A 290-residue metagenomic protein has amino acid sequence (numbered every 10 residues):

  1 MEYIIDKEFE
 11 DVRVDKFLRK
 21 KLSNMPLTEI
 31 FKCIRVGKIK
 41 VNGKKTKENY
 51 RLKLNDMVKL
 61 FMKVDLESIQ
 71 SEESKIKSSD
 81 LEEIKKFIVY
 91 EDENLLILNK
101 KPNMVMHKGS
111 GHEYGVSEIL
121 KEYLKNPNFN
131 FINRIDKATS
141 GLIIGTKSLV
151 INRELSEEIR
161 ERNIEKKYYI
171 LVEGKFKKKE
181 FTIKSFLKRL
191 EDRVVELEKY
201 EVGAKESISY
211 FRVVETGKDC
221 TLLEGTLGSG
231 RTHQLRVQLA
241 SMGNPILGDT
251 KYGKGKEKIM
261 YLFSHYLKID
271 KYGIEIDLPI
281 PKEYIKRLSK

Functional and structural regions predicted by a protein language model:
M1-K32, V64, K85-K86, V202 (+3 more regions): Pseudouridine synthases involved in rRNA/tRNA modification
M1-T182, F186-E191, G217, E283-L288: RNA pseudouridine synthases
N130-F131, E196-K199, G255-K256: Glycine-anchored helix-breaking recognition loops at helix->coil/strand junctions
L190, V194-G203: C-terminal amphipathic alpha-helical segment
F211: Long C-terminal interaction/binding lobes of large macromolecular proteins
V214: Internal catalytic-core helix/loop-beta-alpha segment that presents or stabilizes conserved functional determinants
E224-T226: Polynucleotide-recognition surfaces of large bacterial nucleic-acid defense/processing enzymes
